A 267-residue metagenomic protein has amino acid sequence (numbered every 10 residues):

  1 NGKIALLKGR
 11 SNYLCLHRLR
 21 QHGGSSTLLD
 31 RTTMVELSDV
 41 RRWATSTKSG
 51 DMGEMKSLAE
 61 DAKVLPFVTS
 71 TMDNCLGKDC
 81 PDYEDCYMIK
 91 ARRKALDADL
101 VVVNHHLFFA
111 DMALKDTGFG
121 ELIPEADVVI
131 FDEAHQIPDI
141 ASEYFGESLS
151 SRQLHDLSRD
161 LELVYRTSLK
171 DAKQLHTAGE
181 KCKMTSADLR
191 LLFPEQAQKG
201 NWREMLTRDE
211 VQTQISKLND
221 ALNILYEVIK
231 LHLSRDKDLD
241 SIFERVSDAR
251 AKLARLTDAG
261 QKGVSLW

Functional and structural regions predicted by a protein language model:
N1-V101, H106-F109, L161-E162, P194-A197 (+1 more regions): A substrate-engagement module of RecA-like helicase motors
R10, Q212-W267: Helicase motor interdomain insertion/brace
R18-T27, M184-F193, T213-D220, A251-L256: Short, charged low-complexity intrinsically disordered segments located at boundaries of structured domains
R31-S38, G50-P66, I89, R152 (+8 more regions): Generic alpha-helical secondary structure signal
D39-S46, C182, W202, L253-A254: Generic hydrophobic, helix-prone segments enriched in Leu/Val/Ile
K48-S57, D127, R255-G263: P-loop NTPase motor domains
M72-K217: Signature of the SF2 helicase/ATPase Hel1-core->accessory helical subdomain module
